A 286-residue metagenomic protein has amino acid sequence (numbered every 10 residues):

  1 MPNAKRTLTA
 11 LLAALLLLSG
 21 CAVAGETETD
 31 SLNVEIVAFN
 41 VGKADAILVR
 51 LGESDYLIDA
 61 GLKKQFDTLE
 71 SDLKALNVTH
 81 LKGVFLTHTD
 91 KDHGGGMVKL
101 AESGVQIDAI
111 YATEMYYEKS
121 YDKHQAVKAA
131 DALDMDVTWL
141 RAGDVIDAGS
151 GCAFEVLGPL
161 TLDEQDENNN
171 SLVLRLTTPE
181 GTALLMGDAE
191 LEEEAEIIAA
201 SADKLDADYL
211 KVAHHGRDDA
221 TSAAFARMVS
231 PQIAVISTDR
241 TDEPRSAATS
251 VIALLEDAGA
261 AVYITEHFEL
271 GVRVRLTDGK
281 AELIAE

Functional and structural regions predicted by a protein language model:
M1-L11: Bacterial N-terminal signal peptides that target proteins for export
L17-G20: C-terminal motif of bacterial Sec signal peptides marking the signal peptidase cleavage site
A22-H80, D131, M135-L205, L270-E286: Core dinuclear metal-dependent hydrolase active-site scaffold
V37-F39, F85, Y111, T138 (+3 more regions): Hydrophobic/aromatic beta-strand patches that form the interior of the parallel beta-sheet core in alpha/beta enzyme
I47, Q65, Y116-H124, D242-S246: Short, charged/polar "capping" segments at the starts of alpha-helices and the immediately preceding loops
G52-Y56, K63-T113, A200-R217, S230-V235: Active-site metal-binding motif and surrounding structural segment of the metallo-beta-lactamase
G94-V105, K119-A126, S222-A226, A248-S250: Metal-dependent catalytic neighborhoods of phosphoester/phosphodiester hydrolases
A109-A112, Y117, E194-L270: Cap/insert and terminal regions of metallo-dependent hydrolase folds
